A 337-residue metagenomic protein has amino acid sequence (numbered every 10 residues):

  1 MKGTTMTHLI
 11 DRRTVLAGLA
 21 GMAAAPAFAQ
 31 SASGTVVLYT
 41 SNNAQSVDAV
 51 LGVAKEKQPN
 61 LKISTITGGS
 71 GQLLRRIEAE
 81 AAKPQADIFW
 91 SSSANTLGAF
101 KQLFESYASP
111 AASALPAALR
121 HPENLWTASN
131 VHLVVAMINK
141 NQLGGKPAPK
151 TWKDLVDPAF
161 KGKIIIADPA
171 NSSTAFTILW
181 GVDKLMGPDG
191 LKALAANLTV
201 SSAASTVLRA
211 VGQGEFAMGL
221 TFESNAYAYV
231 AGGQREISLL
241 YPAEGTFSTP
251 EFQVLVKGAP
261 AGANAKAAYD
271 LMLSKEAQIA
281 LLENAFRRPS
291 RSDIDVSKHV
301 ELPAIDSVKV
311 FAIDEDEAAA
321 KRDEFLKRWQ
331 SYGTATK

Functional and structural regions predicted by a protein language model:
T4-M22: N-terminal secretory signal peptides and thylakoid transit peptides that target proteins across membranes
V37-K62, Y229: Short, polar/charged alpha-helical segment
S41-D48, G68-G71, Q85-F216: Extracytoplasmic ligand-binding site segments that recognize negatively charged/polar headgroups
N95-A99, A217-E236: A ligand-binding cleft/hinge motif common to bilobed small-molecule-binding domains
F104-S113, W126-T127, K153, V230-A231 (+2 more regions): Short beta-strand->loop
A118, H132, K192-L194, V200-S201 (+2 more regions): Periplasmic-binding protein-like
M137-Q142, W180, T249-G262, A280-L281: A bilobed periplasmic-binding-protein/Venus flytrap-type ligand-binding module shared by bacterial periplasmic
V256-I313: Mature extracytoplasmic/periplasmic domains
